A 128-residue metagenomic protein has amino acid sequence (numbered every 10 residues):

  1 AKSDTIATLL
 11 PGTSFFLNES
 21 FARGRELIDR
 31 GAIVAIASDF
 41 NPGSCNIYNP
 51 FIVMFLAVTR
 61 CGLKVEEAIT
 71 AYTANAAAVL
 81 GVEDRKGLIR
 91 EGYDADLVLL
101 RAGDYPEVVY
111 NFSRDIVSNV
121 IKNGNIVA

Functional and structural regions predicted by a protein language model:
A1-R85: Active-site-adjacent C-terminal substructures of enzyme catalytic domains
R23-G24, P50-F51, L80-D84, G92 (+3 more regions): Short amphipathic alpha-helical patches
Y72-A74, D94-A128: C-terminal cap of metal-dependent C-N hydrolases
